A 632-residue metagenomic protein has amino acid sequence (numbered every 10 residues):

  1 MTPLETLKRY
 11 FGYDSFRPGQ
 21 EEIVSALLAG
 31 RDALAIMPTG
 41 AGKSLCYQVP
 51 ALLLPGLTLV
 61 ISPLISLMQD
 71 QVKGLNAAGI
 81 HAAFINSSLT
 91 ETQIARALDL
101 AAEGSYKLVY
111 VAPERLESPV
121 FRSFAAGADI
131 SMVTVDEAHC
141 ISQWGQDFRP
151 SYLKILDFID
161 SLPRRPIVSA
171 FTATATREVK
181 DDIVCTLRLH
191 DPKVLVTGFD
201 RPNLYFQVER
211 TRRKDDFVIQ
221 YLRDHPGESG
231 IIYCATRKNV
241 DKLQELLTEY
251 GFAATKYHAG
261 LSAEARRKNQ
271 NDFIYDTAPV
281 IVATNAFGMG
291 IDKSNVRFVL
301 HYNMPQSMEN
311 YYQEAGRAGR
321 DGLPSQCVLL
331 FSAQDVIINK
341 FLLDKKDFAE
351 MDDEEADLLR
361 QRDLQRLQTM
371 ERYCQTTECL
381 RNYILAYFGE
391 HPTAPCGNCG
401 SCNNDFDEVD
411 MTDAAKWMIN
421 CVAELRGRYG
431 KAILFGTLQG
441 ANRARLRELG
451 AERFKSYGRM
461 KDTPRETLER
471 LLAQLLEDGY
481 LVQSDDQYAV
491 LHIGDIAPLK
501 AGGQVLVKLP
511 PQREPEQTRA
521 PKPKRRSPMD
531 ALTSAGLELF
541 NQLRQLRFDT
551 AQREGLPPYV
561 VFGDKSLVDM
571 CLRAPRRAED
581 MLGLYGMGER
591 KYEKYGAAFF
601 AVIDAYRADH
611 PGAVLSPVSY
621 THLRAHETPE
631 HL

Functional and structural regions predicted by a protein language model:
M1-T6, I337-I338, A349-E355, R362-L364 (+2 more regions): Accessory DNA-binding and partner-docking regions appended to nucleic-acid-acting proteins, especially the terminal
P3-R17: Dynamic helix-loop-helix/coil hinge segments at AAA+ ATPase domain boundaries and subdomain interfaces
E5, R9, L28-A29, L34 (+3 more regions): Helicase motor core with emphasis on the C-terminal RecA-like subdomain
Y13-L27: N-terminal pre-P-loop "Q-motif" helix
L28, S44-L57: Walker A/P-loop NTP-binding motif
R31-C46: Walker A/P-loop
L57-G74: Conserved Walker A/P-loop ATP-binding site and its immediately adjacent core in helicase/helicase-like ATPase domains
H622-L632: Single conserved hydrophobic/aromatic residue that forms the stacking wall/gate of nucleotide- or nucleobase-binding
